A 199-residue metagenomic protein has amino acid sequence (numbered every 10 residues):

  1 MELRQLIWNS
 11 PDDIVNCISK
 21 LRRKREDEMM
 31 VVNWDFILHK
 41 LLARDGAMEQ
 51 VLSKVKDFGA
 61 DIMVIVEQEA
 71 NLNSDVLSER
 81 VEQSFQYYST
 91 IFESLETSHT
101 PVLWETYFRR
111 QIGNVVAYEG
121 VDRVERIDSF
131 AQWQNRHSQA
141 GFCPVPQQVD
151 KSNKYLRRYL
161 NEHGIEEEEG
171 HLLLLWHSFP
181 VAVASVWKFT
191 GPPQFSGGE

Functional and structural regions predicted by a protein language model:
M1-E199: Domain-level detector for long C-terminal conserved domains
